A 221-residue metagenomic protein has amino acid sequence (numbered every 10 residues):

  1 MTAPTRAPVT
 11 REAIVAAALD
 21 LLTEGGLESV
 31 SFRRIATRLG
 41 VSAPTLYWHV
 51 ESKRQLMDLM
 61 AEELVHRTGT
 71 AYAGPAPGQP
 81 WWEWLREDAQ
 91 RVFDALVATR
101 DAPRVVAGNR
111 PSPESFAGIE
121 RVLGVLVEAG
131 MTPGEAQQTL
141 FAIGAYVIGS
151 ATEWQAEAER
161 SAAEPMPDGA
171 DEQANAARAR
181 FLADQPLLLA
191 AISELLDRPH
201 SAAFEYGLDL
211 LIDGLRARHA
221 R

Functional and structural regions predicted by a protein language model:
M1-V41, V50-D58: Basic, helix-initiating cap at the start of DNA-binding domains
M1-V9, G69, A73-P77, F181-D197: N-terminal intrinsically disordered/low-complexity leader segments
A61, F93-G124, T152-E159, P186-A190: Amphipathic alpha-helical segments used for helix-helix packing
E63-R67: Short, basic, alpha-helical segments at the C-terminal edge of helix-turn-helix-like DNA-binding modules
T70-F116, P133-I143: Hydrophobic alpha-helical connector segments
R121-A174: A contiguous pocket-lining binding segment that forms or flanks enzyme active sites
E128, A156-R221: C-terminal peripheral helix-coil segments that are non-catalytic and often amphipathic
